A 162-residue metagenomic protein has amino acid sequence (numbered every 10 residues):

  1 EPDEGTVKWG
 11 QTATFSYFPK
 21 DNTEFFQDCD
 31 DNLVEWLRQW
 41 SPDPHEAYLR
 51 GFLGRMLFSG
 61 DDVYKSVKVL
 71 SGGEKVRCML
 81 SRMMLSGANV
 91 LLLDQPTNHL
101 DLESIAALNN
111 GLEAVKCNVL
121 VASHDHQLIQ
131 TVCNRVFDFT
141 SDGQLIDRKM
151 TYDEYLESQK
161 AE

Functional and structural regions predicted by a protein language model:
E1-E162: ABC ATP-binding cassette signature C-motif
